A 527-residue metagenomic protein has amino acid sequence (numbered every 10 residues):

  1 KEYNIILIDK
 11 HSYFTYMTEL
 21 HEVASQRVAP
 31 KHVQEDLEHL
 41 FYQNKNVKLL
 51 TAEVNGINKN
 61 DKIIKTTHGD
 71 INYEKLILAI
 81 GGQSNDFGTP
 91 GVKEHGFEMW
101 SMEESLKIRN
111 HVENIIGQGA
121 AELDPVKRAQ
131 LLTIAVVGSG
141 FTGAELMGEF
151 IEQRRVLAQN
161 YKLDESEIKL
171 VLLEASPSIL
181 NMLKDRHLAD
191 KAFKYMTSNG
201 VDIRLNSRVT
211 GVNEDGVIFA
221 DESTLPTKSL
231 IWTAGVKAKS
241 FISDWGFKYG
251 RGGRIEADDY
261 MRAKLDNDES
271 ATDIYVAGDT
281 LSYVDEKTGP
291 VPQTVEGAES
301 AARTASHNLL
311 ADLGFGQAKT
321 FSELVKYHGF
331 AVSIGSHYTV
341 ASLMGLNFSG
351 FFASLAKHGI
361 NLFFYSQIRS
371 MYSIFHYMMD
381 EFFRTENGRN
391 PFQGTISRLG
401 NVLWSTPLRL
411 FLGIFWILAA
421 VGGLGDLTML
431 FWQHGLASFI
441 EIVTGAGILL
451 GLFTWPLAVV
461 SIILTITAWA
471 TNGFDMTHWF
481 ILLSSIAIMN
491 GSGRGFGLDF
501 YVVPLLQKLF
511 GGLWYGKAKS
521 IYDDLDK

Functional and structural regions predicted by a protein language model:
K1-V47, A144-L183, I231: Beta1-alpha1 glycine-rich phosphate/pyrophosphate-binding loop at the start of Rossmann-like nucleotide-binding domains
L20-V28, K93-F97, H187, G246-K248 (+2 more regions): Short glycine-enriched, charge-decorated loop/helix-capping segments at active-site entrances that position
V47-A135, I231, A263-K264: FAD-binding core/adjacent interface of flavoenzyme oxidoreductases
L49-A52, G56, I151-D258: A Rossmann-like FAD-binding core segment of flavoenzymes
H95-P125, D215-I218, T224-S300: FAD-site-proximal beta/loop scaffold in flavoenzymes
N110-S166: Rossmann-like NAD(P)H-binding beta-loop-alpha module
E152-R155, E296-V325: Internal hydrophobic alpha-helix adjacent to the cofactor/substrate pocket in enzyme cavities
G345-V443, L450-K527: Extended, low-polarity transmembrane helix blocks
